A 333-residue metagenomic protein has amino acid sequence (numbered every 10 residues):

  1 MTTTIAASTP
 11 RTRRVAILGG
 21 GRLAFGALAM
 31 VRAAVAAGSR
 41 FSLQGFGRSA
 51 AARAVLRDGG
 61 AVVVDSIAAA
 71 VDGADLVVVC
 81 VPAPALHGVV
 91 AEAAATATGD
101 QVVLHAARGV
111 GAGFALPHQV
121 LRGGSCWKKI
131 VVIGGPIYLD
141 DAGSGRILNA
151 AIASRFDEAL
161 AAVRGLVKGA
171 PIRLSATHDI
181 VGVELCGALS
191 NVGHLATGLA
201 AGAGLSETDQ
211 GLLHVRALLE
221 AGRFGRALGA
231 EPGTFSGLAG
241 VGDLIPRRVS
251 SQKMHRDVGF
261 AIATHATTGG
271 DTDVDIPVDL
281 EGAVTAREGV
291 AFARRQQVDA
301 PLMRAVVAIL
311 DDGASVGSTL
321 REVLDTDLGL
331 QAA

Functional and structural regions predicted by a protein language model:
M1-S66, V71-L76: NAD(P)+-binding Rossmann beta1-loop-alpha1 motif at the extreme N-terminus of oxidoreductases
T2-T3, T9-R11, S190, H194-G198 (+1 more regions): NAD(P)-dependent Rossmann-like dehydrogenase/reductase catalytic/cofactor-binding core
V15-A16, V103, A150: Conserved hydrophobic helix-helix packing surfaces used for dimerization/oligomerization
L18-G19, F46, A106, I133 (+1 more regions): Short hydrophobic segments within beta-strands
R22, A27-L28, V64-I147, V163: Rossmann-like NAD(P)(H) cofactor-binding subdomain of soluble oxidoreductases
V31-V35, A93-A97, I262: Active-site catalytic pocket residues across diverse enzymes, especially alpha/beta-hydrolases
G109-E207: Rossmann-fold dinucleotide-binding core
S206-G211, V215, A221: Ligand/cofactor pocket segment of small-molecule handling proteins
